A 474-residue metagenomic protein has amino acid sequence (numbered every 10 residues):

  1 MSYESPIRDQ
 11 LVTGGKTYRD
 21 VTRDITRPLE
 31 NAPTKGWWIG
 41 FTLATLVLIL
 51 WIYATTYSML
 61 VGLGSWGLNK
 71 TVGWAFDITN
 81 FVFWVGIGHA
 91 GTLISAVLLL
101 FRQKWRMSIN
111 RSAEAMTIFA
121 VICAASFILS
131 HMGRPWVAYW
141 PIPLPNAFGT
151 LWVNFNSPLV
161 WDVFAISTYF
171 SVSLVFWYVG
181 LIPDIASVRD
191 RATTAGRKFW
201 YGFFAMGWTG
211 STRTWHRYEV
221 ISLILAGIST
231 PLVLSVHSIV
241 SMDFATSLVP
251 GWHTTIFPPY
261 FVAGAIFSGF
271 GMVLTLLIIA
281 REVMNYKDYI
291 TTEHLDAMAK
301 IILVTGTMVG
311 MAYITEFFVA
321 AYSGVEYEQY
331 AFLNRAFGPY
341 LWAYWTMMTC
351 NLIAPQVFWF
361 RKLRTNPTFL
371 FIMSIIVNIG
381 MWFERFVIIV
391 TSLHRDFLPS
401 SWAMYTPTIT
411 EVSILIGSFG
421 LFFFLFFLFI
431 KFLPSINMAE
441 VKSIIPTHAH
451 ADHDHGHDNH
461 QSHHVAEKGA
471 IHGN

Functional and structural regions predicted by a protein language model:
S2-G15, T55-G67, T71-D77, F81-T212 (+1 more regions): Transmembrane-helix bundle segments that line or gate the permeation/cavity pathway in multi-pass membrane proteins
S2-Y18, N351-Q356, T365-N474: TerminUS-proximal long segments
Q10-D24, G91-A113, T193-W208, M272 (+2 more regions): Cytoplasmic juxtamembrane interface segments
P28-Y57, N146-M347, F360, S443 (+2 more regions): Long, contiguous internal "core" modules enriched in hydrophobic/ aromatic residues
T42-L50, T117-H131, V304-A312, I372-E384: Hydrophobic alpha-helical membrane-insertion segments
A90-R102, Y169-A186, M272-E282, L352-F371 (+1 more regions): Transmembrane alpha-helical segments in integral membrane proteins
I109-T117, Y289-T307, P367-I375: Interfacial segments of alpha-helical transmembrane regions
V137-W152, Y327-A331, T391-M404: Membrane-interfacial helical/loop segments at transmembrane boundaries in membrane proteins
